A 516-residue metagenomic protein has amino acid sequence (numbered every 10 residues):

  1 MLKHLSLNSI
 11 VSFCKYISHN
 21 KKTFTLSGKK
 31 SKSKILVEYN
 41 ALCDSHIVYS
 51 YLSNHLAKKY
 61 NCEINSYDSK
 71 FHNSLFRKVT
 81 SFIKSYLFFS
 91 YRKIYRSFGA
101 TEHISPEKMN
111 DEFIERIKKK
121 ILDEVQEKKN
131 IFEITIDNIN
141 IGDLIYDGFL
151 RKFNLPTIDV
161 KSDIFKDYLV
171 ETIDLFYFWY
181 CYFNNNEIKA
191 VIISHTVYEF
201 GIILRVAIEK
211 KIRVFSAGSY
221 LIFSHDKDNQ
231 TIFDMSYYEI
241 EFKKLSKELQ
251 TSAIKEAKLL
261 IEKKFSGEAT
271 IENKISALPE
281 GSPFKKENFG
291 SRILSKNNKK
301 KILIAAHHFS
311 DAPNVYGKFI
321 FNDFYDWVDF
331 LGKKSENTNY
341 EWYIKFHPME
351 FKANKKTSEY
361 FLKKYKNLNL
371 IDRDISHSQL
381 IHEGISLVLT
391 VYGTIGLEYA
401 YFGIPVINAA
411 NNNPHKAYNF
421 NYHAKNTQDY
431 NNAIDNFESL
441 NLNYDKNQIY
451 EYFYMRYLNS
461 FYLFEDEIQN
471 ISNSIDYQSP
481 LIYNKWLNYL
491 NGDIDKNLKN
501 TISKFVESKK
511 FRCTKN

Functional and structural regions predicted by a protein language model:
M1-E38, H55, K59-I173, S219-S282 (+2 more regions): Conserved N-terminal ligand/cofactor-binding loop architecture of enzyme catalytic domains
E38-Y39, S66-F71, S219, K301-D311 (+2 more regions): Short loop/turn segments at strand-loop or loop-helix junctions that form parts of catalytic or ligand-binding pockets
Y39-Y49, D311-K318: A short, glycine/small-residue-rich beta-strand->loop->alpha-helix junction that serves as a flexible
C43-Y60, N65-S66, F321-S335: Histidine-anchored nucleotide/phosphate-binding helix
V170-N184, K296, D323, E350-L397: Donor nucleotide-activated moiety binding/catalytic core segment of transferases that use nucleotide-activated donors
L175-N229: Conserved nucleotide-sugar donor-interacting segment of glycosyltransferase catalytic cores, predominantly GT-B
S194, E199, L204, G218 (+1 more regions): A donor-sugar binding/catalytic signature common to diverse glycosyltransferases and related nucleotide-sugar
A269-Y360: Conserved catalytic-core segment of nucleotide-activated headgroup transferases in glycan assembly
